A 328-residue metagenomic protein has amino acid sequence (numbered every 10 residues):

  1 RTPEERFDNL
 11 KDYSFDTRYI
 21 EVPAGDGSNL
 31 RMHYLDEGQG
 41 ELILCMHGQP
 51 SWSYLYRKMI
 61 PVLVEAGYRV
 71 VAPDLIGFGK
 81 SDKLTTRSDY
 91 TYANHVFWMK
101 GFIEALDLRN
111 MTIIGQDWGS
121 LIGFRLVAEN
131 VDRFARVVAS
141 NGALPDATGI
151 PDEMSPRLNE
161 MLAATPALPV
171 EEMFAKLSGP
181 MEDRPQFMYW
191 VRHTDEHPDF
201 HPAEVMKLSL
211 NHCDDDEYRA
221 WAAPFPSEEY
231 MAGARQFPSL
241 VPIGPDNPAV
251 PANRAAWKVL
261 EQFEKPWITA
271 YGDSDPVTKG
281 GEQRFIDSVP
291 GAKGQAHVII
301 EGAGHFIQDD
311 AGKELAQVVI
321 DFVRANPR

Functional and structural regions predicted by a protein language model:
R1-T17, A24, M32-L35, L55 (+4 more regions): Flexible "cap/lid" subdomain of the alpha/beta-hydrolase fold that forms the substrate-access gate
G25-L30, G40-L42: Short acidic/polar mixed-charge low-complexity motifs
L35-K80: Conserved HGGG/HGGXW glycine-rich cap/lid loop of the alpha/beta-hydrolase fold
M46, A270-G272, I300-A303: Short hydrophobic "strand-cap" motifs at the C-terminus of beta-strands
G48, D117, D309-D310: Conserved acidic functional residues
Q49, A143, F306: Active-site pre-Tyr helix/loop in NAD(P)-dependent dehydrogenases
M59, L126, V318-F322: Hydrophobic residues on the short alpha-helix immediately C-terminal to a glycine-rich phosphate/catalytic loop
K293-R328: Catalytic active-site module of serine/aspartate enzymes centered on a nucleophile-bearing elbow/loop
